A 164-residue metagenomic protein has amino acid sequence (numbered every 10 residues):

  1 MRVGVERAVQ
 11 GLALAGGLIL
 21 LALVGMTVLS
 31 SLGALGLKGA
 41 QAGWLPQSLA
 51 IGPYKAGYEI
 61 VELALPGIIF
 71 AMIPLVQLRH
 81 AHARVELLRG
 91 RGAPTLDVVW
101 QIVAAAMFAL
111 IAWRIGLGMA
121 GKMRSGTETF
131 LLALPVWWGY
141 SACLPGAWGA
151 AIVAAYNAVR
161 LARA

Functional and structural regions predicted by a protein language model:
M1-A164: Alpha-helical transmembrane segments and membrane-interface helix-loop junctions in multi-pass membrane proteins
